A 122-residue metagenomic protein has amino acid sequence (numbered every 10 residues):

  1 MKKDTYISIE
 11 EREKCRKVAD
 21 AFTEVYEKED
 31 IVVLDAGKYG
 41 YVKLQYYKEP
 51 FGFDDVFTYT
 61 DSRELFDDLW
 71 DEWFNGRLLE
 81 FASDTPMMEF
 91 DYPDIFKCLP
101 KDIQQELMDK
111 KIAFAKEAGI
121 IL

Functional and structural regions predicted by a protein language model:
M1-E29: Negatively charged, low-complexity tracts enriched in Asp/Glu with abundant Ser/Thr
M1-K3, F114-L122: Short intrinsically disordered terminal tails
E11-A21, I103-A118: Long, compositionally biased, charged low-complexity segments
D20-A21, K28-D30, K38-Y39, F51 (+1 more regions): Intrinsic-disorder/low-complexity loop/linker signature
L34-F114: Acidic, low-complexity, intrinsically disordered interaction modules
